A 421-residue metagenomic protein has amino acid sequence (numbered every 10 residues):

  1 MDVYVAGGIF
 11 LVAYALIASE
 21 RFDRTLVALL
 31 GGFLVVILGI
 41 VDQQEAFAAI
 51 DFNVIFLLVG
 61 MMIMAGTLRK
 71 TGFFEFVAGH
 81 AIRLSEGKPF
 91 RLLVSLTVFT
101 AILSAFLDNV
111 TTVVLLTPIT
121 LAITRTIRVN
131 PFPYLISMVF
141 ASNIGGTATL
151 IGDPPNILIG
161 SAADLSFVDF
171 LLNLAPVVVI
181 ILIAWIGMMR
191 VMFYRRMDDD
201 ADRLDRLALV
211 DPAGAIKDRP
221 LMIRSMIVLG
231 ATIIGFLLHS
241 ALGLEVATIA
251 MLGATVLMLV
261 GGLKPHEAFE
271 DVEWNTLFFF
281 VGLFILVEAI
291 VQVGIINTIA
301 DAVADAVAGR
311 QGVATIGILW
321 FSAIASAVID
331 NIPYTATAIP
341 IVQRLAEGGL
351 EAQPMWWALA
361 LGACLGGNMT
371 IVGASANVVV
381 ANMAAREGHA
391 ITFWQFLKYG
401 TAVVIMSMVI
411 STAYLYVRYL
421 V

Functional and structural regions predicted by a protein language model:
M1-D2, Q43-V54, F167-V177, K217-P220 (+5 more regions): Interfacial loop-to-helix junctions that mark the boundaries of transmembrane helices in multi-pass membrane
D2-Y14, E20-V41, D51-I63, M222-T232 (+2 more regions): Hydrophobic mid-bilayer segments of alpha-helices in multi-pass membrane transport proteins, especially secondary
Y4-G8, T25-L30, F90-V98, T112 (+11 more regions): Hydrophobic alpha-helical transmembrane segments
A13-F22, F99-D108, V139-I151, L238-A241 (+2 more regions): Transmembrane alpha-helix interface/packing and boundary motifs in multi-pass membrane proteins, characterized by
Q44-N130, W274-G348: Membrane-embedded alpha-helical segments and adjacent helix-loop junctions characteristic of multi-pass solute
E75-A78, T111-A122, L135-I136, A148-A163 (+5 more regions): Re-entrant/interfacial helical elements at transmembrane boundaries that shape and gate the permeation pathway
T126-F132, I136, A148-T149, V168-K217 (+2 more regions): Juxtamembrane and boundary regions of transmembrane helices in multi-pass small-molecule transporters and channels
L182-P265: Long, contiguous bundles of hydrophobic transmembrane helices that form the permeation core of multi-pass
